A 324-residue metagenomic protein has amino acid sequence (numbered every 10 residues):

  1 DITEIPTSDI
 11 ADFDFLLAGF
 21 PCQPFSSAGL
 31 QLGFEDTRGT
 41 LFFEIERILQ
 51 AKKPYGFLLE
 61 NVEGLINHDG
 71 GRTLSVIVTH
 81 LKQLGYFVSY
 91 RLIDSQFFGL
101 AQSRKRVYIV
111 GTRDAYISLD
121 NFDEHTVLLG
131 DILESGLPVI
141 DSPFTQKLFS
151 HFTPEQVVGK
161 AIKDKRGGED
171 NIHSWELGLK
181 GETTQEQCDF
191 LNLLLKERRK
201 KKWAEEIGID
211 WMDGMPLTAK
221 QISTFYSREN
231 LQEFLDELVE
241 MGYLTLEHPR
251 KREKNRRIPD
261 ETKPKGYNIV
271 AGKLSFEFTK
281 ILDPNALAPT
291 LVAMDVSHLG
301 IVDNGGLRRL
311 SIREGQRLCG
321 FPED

Functional and structural regions predicted by a protein language model:
D1-Y55, L59, E63-S75, T79-K82: Core alpha/beta nucleotide-donor-binding catalytic domains of modification enzymes
I2, E63, G85-F97: Conserved S-adenosyl-L-methionine
D9-I10, A101-S103, L282-N285: Extracellular/periplasmic catalytic domains that process cell-envelope and extracellular macromolecules
Q23-S27, L65-H68, G99-Q102, Y116-L119 (+1 more regions): Short catalytic/ligand-binding loop motif for oxyanion handling, primarily in non-cytosolic enzymes, centered on
I77-L92, R113-A115: A SAM-dependent methyltransferase catalytic signature shared across enzymes that methylate proteins
L100-L179, Q185, L191-N192: Flexible, glycine-/basic-rich loop-and-beta segments that form/coincide with the SAM-dependent methyltransferase
D170-D324: C-terminal target-recognition/interaction regions appended to catalytic cores
